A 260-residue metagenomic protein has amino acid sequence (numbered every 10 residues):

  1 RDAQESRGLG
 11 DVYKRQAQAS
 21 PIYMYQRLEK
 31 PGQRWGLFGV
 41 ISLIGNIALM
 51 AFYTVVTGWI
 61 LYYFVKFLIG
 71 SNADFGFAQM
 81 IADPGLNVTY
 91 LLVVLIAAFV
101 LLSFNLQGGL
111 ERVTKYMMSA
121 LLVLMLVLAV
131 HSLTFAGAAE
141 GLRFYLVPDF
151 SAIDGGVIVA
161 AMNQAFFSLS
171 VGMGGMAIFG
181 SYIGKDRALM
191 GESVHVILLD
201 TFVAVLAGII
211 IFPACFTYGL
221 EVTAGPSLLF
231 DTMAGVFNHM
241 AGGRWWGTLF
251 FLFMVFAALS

Functional and structural regions predicted by a protein language model:
D2-Y13: Single conserved hydrophobic/aromatic residue that forms the stacking wall/gate of nucleotide- or nucleobase-binding
R7, I44-T54, L198-A207: Membrane-embedded alpha-helical segments of transport systems, primarily multispan ion/solute transporters
G8, V40-N46, L91, L95 (+3 more regions): Residues within membrane-spanning alpha-helices of integral membrane proteins, especially the hydrophobic core/packing
K14-A19: Membrane-water interface of transmembrane alpha-helices
P21-I44, T54-Q107, A136-A160, P226-F230: Inter-helical loop and helix-membrane interface segments of multi-pass membrane transporters/permeases
A48-A51, V55-Y62, V100, L124-V127 (+2 more regions): Alpha-helical transmembrane segments
E111, K115-L259: Membrane-embedded translocation segments of transport machinery
